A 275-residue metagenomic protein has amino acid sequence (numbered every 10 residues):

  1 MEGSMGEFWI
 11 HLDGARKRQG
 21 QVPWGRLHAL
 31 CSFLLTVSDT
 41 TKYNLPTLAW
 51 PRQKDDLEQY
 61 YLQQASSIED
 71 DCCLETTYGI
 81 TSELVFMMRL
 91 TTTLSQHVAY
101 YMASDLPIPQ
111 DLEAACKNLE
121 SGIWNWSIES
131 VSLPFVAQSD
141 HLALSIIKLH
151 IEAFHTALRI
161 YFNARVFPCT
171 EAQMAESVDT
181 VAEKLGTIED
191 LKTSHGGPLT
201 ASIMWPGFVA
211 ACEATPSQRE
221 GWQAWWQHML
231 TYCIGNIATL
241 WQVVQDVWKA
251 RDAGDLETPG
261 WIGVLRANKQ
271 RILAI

Functional and structural regions predicted by a protein language model:
M1-Q21: Internal, well-ordered domain-core segments that constitute the primary functional module of diverse proteins
G3, F8, W222-I237: Long amphipathic alpha-helical assembly cores
M5-G6, R16-K17, G186, D190 (+1 more regions): HEAT/HEAT-like alpha-solenoid repeats
G6, A29, T193, G197 (+1 more regions): Boundary/linker segments of alpha-helical solenoid repeat arrays
D13, G25-A29, S82: Generic beta-strand structural signal
G20, W24, V37, Y43-Q227: Cytosolic regulatory protein-protein interaction regions
H228-I275: Intrinsically disordered, low-complexity regulatory regions with latent secondary structure
